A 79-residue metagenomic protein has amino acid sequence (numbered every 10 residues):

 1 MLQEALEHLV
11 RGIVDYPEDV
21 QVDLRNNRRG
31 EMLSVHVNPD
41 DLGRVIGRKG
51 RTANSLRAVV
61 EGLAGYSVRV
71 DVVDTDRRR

Functional and structural regions predicted by a protein language model:
M1-L42, T52-R79: RNA-contacting regions in translation and RNA-metabolism proteins, encompassing KH/S1 modules where present
